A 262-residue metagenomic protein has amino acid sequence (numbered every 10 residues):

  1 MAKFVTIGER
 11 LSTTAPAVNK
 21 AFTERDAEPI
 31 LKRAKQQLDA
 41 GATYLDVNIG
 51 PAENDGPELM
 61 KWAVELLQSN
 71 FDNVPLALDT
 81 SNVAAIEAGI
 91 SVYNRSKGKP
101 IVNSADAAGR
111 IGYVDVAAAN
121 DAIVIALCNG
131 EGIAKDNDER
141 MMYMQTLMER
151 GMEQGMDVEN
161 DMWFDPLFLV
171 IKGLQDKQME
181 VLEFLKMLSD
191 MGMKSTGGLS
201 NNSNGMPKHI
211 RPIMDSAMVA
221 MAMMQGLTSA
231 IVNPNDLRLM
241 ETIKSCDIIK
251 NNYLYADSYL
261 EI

Functional and structural regions predicted by a protein language model:
M1-K20, L31-K32, T228-I262: Extended, intrinsically disordered, low-complexity segments
A2, E9, D55-K97, Q178 (+1 more regions): Alpha-helix-loop-beta-strand connector modules within alpha/beta enzyme cores
K3-E9, T43-V47, V74-D79, G98-S104 (+4 more regions): Hydrophobic faces of well-ordered beta-strands that scaffold small-molecule active sites in alpha/beta enzyme cores
F4-K32, G56, I101-D106, E131-D138 (+1 more regions): Active-site mouth loops of central-metabolism enzymes
R10-N19, L38-N48, F71, I125-G132: Gly-rich Lys/Arg/Thr-decorated short loops/hinges at beta-loop-alpha junctions or inter-strand turns that position
L11-T13, I49-E53, N82-A84, D106-G109 (+4 more regions): Active-site-proximal loop/turn and secondary-structure-junction residues that shape catalytic pockets, frequently
L38-V74, F168-Q175: Glycine-rich, proline-tolerant flexible connector loops at the mouths of alpha/beta enzymes
G112, N120-D257: Catalytic alpha/beta core domains of metabolic enzymes, predominantly
